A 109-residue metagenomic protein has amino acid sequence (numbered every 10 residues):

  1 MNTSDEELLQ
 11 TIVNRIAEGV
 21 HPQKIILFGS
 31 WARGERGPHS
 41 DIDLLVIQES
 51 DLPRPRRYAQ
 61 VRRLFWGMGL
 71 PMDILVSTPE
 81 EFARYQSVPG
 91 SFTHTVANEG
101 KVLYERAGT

Functional and structural regions predicted by a protein language model:
M1-K24, R33-P38, Q48-T109: Catalytic core of pol beta-like nucleotidyltransferases
S30: Conserved H-loop
D43-I47: Short beta-strand->loop micro-motif that forms the acidic, two-metal-ion catalytic signature in nucleotide-processing
